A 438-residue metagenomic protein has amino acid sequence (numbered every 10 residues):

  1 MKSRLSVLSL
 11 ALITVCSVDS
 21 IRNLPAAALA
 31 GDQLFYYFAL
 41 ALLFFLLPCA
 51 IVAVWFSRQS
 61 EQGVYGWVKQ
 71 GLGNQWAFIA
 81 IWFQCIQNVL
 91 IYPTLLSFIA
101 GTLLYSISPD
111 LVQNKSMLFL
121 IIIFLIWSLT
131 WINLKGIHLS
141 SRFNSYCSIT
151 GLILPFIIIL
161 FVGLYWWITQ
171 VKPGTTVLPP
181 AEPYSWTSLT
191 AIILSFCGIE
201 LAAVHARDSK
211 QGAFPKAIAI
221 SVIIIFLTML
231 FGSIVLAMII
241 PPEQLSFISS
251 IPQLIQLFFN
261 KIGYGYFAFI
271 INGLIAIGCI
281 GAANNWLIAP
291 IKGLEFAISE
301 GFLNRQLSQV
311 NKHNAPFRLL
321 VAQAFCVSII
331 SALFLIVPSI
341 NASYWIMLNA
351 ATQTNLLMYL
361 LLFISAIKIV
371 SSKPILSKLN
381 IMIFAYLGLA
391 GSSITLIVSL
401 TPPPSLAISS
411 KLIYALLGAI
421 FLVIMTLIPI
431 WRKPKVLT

Functional and structural regions predicted by a protein language model:
M1-A100, I193, I199-A202, F214 (+3 more regions): Transmembrane helix-boundary motif of multi-pass solute transporters/channels
K2-V7, F119-I123, Q211-G212, I220-I225 (+2 more regions): Loop-to-transmembrane helix boundary motifs in multi-pass membrane proteins
C16, S20-I21, Y37, L164-Y165 (+2 more regions): A generic transmembrane alpha-helix motif of multi-pass inner-membrane proteins
P25-F38, S106-L118, I137-S148, I330-L360 (+2 more regions): Transmembrane helix-loop boundary segments of multi-pass membrane transporters
A26-L29, L47-I126, W131-L134, A276-G293 (+1 more regions): Hydrophobic transmembrane alpha-helices that form the core helical bundles of multi-pass secondary transporters
Y36, L111-M117, S145-N272, A407-S410: Helix-loop-helix junctions that connect adjacent transmembrane segments in multi-pass membrane transporters
Y65-K69, G73, P109, I223-N284 (+1 more regions): TM-loop-TM module centered on a large, flexible mid-protein loop between adjacent transmembrane helices in multi-pass
L103, M117-I168, A217-F226, T352-L361 (+2 more regions): Membrane-interface loop-to-helix entry segments
